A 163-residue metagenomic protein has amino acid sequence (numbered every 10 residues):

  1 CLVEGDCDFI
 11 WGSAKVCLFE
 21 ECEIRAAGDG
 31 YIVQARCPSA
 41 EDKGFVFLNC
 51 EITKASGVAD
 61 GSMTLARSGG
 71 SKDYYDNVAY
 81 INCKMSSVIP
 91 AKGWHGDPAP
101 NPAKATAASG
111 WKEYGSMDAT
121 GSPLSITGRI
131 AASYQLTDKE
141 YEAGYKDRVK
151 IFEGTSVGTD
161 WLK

Functional and structural regions predicted by a protein language model:
L2-K163: Sequence-level preference for short, compositionally simple segments enriched in small aliphatic or small polar residues
